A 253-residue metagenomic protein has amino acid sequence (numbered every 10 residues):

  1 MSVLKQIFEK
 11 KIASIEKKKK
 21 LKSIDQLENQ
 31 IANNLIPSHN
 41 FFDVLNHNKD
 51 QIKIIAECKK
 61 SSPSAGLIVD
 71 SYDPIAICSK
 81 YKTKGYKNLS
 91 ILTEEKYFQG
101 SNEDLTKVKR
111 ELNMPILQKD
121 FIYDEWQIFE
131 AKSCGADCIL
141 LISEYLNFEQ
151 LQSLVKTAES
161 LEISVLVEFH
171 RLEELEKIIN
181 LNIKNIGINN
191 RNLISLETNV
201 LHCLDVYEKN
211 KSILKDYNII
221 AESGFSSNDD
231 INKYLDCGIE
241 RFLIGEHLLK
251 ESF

Functional and structural regions predicted by a protein language model:
S2-V69: An N-cap/entry alpha-helix motif that binds or orients negatively charged groups
I7, A56, Y81, L89 (+5 more regions): Conserved, mostly hydrophobic/aromatic
S38-D50, Q99-F121, Q152-H170, V200-N218: Alpha-helix-loop-beta-strand connector modules within alpha/beta enzyme cores
I54, C58-D73, P115-Y123, S164-E168 (+1 more regions): Active-site mouth loops of central-metabolism enzymes
K60, S64-S71, I77-Y97, I178-E208: Glycine/Thr-rich beta-alpha phosphate-binding loop at enzyme active sites
G85-Y86, E111-M114, S133-I139, E159-I163 (+3 more regions): Glycine-enriched alpha-helix->loop->beta-strand junction motifs that scaffold or abut catalytic
Y123-G135, H170-N182, D216, A221-I244: Catalytic cores of alpha/beta
E130-Q150, G187-L196, I239-F253: Glycine-rich phosphate-binding active-site loops on the catalytic face of alpha/beta enzymes
